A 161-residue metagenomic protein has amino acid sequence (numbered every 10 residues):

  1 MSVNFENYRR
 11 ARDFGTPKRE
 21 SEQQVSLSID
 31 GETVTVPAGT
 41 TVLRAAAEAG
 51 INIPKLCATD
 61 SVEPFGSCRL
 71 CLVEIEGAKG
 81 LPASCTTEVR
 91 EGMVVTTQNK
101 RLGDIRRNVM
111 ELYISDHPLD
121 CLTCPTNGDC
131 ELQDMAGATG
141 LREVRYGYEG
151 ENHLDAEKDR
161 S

Functional and structural regions predicted by a protein language model:
S2-G15, R69-S161: Fe-S ferredoxin-like electron-transfer domains and their immediately adjacent linker/connector regions across
V3-A11, K18-V25, I53, A58-D60: Ubiquitin-like/PB1-type beta-grasp interaction modules and other compact soluble beta-rich domains
P17-R19, V34, C121: A generic signature of intrinsically disordered, low-complexity regions enriched in glycine/proline and charged/polar
V25, D30-E91, K100-I105: N-terminal cofactor/phosphate-binding cores enriched in small/glycine residues, especially glycine-rich loops such as
